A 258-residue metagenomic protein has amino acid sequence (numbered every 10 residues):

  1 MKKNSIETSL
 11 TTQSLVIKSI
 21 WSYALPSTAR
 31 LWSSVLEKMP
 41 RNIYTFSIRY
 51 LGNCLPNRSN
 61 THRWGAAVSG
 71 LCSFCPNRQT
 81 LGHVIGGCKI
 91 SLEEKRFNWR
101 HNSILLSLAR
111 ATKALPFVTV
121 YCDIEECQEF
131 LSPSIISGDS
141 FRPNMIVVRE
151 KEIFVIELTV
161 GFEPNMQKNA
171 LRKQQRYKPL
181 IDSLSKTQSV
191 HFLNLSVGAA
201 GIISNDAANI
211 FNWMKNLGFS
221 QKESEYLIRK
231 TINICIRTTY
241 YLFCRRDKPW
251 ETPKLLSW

Functional and structural regions predicted by a protein language model:
M1-R78: Helix/loop segments that flank and initiate small ligand/metal-binding modules
K38-R41, A66, G82, K95-N102 (+2 more regions): Intrinsic disorder
H62-V68, S107, A111-E157, L171: Active-site metal-binding core of divalent-cation-utilizing nuclease and nuclease-like domains
R63-A111: Short Cys/His-based metal-binding microdomains
T112, Q174-V190: Metal-dependent nuclease catalytic cores in nucleic-acid-processing enzymes, especially RNase H-like/related
E152, E157-R172, V197-A200: Short beta-strand-loop-alpha-helix junction that forms the active-site gateway of nucleic-acid-processing nucleases
H191-W258: Domain-level recognition of nuclease-like catalytic cores that cleave nucleotide substrates
